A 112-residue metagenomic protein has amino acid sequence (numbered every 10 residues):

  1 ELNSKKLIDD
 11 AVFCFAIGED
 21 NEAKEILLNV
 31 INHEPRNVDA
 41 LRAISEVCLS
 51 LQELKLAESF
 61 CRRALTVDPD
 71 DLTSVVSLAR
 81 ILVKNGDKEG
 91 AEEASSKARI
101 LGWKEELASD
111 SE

Functional and structural regions predicted by a protein language model:
L2-H33: Alpha-helical segment of the N-proximal tetratricopeptide repeat
A16-I26, L51-R63, N85-K97: Structural signature of tandem alpha-helical TPR/SEL1-like repeats, specifically the intra-repeat loop/turn
H33, V67, I100-E105: Structural marker of alpha-solenoid helical repeat scaffolds
E105-E112: Short acidic DE-rich linear segments
